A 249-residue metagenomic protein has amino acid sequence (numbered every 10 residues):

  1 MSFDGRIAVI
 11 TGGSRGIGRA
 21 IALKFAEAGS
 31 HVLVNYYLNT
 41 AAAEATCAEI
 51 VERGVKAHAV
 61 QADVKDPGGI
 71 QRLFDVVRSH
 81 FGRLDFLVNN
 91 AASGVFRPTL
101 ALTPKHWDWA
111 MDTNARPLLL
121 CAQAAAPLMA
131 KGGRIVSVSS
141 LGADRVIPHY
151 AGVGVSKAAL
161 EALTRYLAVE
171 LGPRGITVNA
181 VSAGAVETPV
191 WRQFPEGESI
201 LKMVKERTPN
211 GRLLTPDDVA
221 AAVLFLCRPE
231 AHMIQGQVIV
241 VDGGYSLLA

Functional and structural regions predicted by a protein language model:
I7, S14-R15: Conserved glycine-rich cofactor-binding loop
T40, Q61-L73, P104, D217-D218: The beta1-alpha1 cofactor-binding region of Rossmann-like NAD(H)/NADP(H)-dependent oxidoreductases
P98-T99, T103-D108, L201-V204: Substrate-binding pocket helix/loop in short-chain dehydrogenase/reductase
A122, S156, T164: Active-site helix of classical SDR
S140: Residue(s) in the substrate-gating loop at a strand-loop-helix junction that position the organic substrate next
R145, V223-L224, Q235-A249: Short C-terminal tail/terminal secondary-structure segment of NAD(P)H-dependent dehydrogenase/reductase domains
G172, T177, I234-G236: Short, small/polar-rich loop/turn modules that mediate ligand/substrate recognition or access, typified
